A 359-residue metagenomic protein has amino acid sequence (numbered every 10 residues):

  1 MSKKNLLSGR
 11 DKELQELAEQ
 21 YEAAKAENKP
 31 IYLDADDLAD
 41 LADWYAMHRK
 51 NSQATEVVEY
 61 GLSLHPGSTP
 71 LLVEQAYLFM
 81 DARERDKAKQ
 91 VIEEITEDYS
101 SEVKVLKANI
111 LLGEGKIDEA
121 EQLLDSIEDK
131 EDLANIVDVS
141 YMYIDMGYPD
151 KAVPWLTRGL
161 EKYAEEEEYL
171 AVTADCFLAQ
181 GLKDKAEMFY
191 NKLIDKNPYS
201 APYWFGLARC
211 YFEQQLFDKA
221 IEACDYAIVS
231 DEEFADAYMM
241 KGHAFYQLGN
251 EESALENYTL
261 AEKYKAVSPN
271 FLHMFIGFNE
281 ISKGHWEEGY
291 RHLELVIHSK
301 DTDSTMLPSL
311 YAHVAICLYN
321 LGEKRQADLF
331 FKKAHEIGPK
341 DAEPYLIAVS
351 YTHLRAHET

Functional and structural regions predicted by a protein language model:
D36, P70, E102, A134 (+7 more regions): Start-of-helix register in tetratricopeptide repeats
G61, E94-I95, S126-I127, G159 (+5 more regions): Canonical positions in the second alpha-helix
L64, E97-D98, D129-K130, K162 (+6 more regions): Structural marker of alpha-solenoid helical repeat scaffolds
T352-T359: Conserved small/polar residues in nucleotide/adenosyl-binding loops
